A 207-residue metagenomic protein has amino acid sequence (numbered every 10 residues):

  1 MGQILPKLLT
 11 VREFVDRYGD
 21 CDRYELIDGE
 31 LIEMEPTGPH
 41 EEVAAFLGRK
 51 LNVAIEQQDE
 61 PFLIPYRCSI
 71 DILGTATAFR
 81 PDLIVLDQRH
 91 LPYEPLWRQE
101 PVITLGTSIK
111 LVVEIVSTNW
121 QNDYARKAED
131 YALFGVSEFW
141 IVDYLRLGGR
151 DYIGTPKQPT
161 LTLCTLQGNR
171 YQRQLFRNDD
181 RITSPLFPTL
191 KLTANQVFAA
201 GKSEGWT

Functional and structural regions predicted by a protein language model:
M1-T207: Gly/Pro/Ser/Thr-rich low-complexity, intrinsically disordered segments predominantly at protein N-termini
